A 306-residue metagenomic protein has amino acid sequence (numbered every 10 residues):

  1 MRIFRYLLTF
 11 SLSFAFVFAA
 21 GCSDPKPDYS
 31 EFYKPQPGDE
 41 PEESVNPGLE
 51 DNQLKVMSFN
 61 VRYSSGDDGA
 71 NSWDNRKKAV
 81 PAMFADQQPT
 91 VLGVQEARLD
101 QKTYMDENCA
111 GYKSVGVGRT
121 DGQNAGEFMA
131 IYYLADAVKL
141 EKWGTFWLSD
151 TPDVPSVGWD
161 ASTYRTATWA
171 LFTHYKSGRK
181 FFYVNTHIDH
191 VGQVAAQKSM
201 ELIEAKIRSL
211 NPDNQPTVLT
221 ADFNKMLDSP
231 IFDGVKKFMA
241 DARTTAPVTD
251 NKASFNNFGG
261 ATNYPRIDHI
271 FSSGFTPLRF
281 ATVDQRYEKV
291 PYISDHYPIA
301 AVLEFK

Functional and structural regions predicted by a protein language model:
M1-S11: Bacterial N-terminal signal peptides that target proteins for export
R2, F18-N108, D121-E127, E201 (+1 more regions): N-terminal, active-site-proximal structural segment of metallo-dependent hydrolase catalytic domains
T9-A19: Bacterial N-terminal signal peptides
D24-V45, V194, K198, R208-T217 (+1 more regions): Metal-dependent phosphoester-hydrolase catalytic domains
E31-G48, V91-K180, T282-V283: Structured beta-strand-rich core segments of catalytic domains in phosphoester-bond hydrolases
L54-V61, V80-M105, Y132, A170 (+6 more regions): Active-site beta-strand/loop signature of hydrolases that rely on acidic residues for catalysis
S58-K78, L148-S162, D189-G192, G259: Acidic/histidine-rich helix-loop elements that form or flank divalent-metal/phosphate-binding sites at the catalytic
V61-S64, A97-Q101, R119-Q123, A137-V138 (+6 more regions): Solvent-exposed loop/turn segments at secondary-structure junctions within structured extracellular/periplasmic domains
